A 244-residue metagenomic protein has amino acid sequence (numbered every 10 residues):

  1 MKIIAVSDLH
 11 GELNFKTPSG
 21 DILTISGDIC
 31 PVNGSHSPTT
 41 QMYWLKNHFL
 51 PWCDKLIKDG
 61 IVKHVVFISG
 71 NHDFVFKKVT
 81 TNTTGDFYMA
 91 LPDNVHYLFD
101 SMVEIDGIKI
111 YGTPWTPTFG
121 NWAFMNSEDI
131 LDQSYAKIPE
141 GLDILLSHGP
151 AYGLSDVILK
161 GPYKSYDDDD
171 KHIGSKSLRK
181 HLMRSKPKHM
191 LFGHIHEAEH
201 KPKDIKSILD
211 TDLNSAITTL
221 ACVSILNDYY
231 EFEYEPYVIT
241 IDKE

Functional and structural regions predicted by a protein language model:
A5-S7, L23-D28, H64-N71, Y97-F99 (+4 more regions): Active-site neighborhood of phospho(di)ester-bond hydrolases with catalytic His/Asp-centered motifs
V6-I105, G174: Core catalytic region of metal-dependent phosphoesterases/phosphodiesterases, especially metallo-beta-lactamase-like
T17-P18, C53-V62, M89-P92, I138-E140 (+2 more regions): Short, conserved loop/helix-junction motifs that constitute active-site signature segments in enzyme catalytic cores
C30, S35-K46, G141-K186: Active-site-proximal segments of metal-dependent phosphoesterases and phosphodiesterases across multiple
V79-Y97, D168, H172-G174, K203-D228: Short, electropositive alpha-helical surface patch
E104-D106, K180-S185, H196-E244: Binuclear metal-dependent phosphoesterase catalytic core
I108-I144, P162-S177: Binuclear metal-dependent hydrolase catalytic cores centered on His/Asp/Glu-rich metal-binding motifs
G120-M125, G149, L154-G161, K201-D204: A short secondary-structure junction signal
